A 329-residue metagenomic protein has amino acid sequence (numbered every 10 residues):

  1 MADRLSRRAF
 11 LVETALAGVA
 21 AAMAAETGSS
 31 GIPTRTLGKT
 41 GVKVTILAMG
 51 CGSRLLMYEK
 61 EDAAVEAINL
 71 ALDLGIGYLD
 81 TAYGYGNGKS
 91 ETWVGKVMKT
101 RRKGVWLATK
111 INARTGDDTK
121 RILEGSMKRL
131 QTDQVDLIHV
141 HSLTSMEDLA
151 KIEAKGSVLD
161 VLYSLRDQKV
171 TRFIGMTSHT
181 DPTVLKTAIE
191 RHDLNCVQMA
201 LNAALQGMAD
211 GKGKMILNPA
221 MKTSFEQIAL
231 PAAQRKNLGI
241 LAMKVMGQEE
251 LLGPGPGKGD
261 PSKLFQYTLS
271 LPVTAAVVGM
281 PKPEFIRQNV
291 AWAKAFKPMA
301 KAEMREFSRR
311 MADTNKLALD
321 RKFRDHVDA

Functional and structural regions predicted by a protein language model:
M1-G18: N-terminal secretory signal peptides and thylakoid transit peptides that target proteins across membranes
A22-L47, K60: C-terminal segment of N-terminal export signals and the immediately downstream linker at the start of the mature
L37, M49, L79, V94 (+5 more regions): Conserved, mostly hydrophobic/aromatic
G52-E61, K110-D117, L252-G257: Active-site mouth loops of central-metabolism enzymes
L72, M208, G213-A220, S224-A329: Structured C-terminal cap/extension of enzyme domains
D80-V97: Glycine-rich, proline-tolerant flexible connector loops at the mouths of alpha/beta enzymes
G95-A108, L159-S164: Alpha-helix-loop-beta-strand connector modules within alpha/beta enzyme cores
R114-I228, Q234-L241: Glycine/proline-rich, positively charged, aromatic-decorated active-site loop/lid region on the catalytic face
